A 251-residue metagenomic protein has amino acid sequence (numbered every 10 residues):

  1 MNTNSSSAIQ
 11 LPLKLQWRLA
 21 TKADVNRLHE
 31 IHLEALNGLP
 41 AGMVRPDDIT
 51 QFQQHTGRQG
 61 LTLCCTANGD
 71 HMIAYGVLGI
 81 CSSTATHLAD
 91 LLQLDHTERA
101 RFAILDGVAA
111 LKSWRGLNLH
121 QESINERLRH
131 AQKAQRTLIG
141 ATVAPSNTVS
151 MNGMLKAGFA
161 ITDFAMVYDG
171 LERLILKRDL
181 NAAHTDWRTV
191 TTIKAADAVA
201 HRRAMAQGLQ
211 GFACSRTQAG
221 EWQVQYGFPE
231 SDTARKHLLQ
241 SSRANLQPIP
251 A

Functional and structural regions predicted by a protein language model:
K14-E30, A41, I193-K194: A short beta-loop-alpha structural element at the N-terminal edge of CoA-dependent acyl/N-acetyltransferase catalytic
L36-A85, R203, C214-G220: Active-site rim helix/loop that mediates acceptor-substrate recognition in acyltransferases
H71-G107: Conserved acyl-donor/pantetheine-binding loop and adjacent beta-alpha core of acyl/acetyltransferases and related
D95, L105-G116, V143-A144: A short, internal acetyl-CoA/4′-phosphopantetheine-binding micro-motif in the GNAT/acyltransferase core
G107-A110, G116-A131, K156: Conserved acetyl-CoA-binding loop-helix of GNAT-fold acetyltransferases
R127, A141-M151, A196, R216: Conserved beta-strand-loop-alpha-helix junction that forms the acyl-donor binding cleft
A131-A144, L171-E172: Conserved GNAT acetyl-CoA-binding A-motif
K133-Q135, P145-A165: Conserved active-site alpha-helix within GNAT-family acetyltransferase domains
